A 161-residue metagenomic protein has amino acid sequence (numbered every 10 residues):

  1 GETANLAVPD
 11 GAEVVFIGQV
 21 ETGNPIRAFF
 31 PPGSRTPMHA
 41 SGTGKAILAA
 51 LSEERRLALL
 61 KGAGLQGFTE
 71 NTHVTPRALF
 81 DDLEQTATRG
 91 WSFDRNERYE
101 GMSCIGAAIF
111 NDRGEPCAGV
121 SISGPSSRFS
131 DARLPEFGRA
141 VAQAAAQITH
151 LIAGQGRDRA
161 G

Functional and structural regions predicted by a protein language model:
L6-G11, V20: Short hydrophobic alpha-helical segments used for membrane anchoring or interfacial signaling
V14-V15: Hydrophobic residues embedded in beta-strands of well-ordered beta-sheets
G18-V20, V120: Short hydrophobic alpha-helix segments
V20, N24-R98: Short, solvent-exposed recognition segments
G44, L48, S52, A142-T149 (+1 more regions): Short amphipathic alpha-helical signal-transduction/dimerization elements
A58-L60, G64, A145-G161: Cysteine/selenocysteine-centered motifs that mediate thiol-based redox chemistry or coordinate metal-sulfur cofactors
T72-A145: Extended hydrophobic
